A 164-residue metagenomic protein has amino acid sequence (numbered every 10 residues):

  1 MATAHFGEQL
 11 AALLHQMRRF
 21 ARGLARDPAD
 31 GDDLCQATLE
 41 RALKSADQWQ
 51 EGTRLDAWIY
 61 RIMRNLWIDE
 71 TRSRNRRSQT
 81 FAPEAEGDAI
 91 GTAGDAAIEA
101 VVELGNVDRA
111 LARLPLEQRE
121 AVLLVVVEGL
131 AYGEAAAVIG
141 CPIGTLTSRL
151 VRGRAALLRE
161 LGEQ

Functional and structural regions predicted by a protein language model:
M1-R19, A29-D32, L43, V107: A short, charge-rich alpha-helical start-of-domain segment used by transcription regulators
H15, D47-R61, I143: Short, aromatic/basic-enriched loop-to-helix "N-cap" motif that marks the start of an alpha-helix at regulatory
P28-S45, L130: Conserved RNAP core-binding helix
A37-L55, S73-N75: Sigma70-family region 2
Q48-Q50, R61-A82, E99-A100: Arg/Lys-rich amphipathic alpha helix in sigma70-family domain 2
R77-D108, A131: Internal acidic/polar
A121-V125: A short pre-motif secondary-structure segment
I139-E163: DNA-recognition helix of helix-turn-helix
